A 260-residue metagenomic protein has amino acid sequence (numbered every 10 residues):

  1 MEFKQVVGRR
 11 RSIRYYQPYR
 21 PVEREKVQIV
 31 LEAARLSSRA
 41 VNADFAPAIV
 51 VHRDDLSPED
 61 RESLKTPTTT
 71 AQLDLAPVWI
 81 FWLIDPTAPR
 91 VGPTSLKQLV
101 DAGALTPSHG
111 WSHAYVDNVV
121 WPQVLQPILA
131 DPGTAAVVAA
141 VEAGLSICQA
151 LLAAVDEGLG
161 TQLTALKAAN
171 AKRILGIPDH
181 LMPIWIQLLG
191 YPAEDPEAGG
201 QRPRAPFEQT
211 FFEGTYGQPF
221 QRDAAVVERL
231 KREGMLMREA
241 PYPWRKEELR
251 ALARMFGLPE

Functional and structural regions predicted by a protein language model:
M1-E260: Acidic, surface-exposed loops and disordered segments
